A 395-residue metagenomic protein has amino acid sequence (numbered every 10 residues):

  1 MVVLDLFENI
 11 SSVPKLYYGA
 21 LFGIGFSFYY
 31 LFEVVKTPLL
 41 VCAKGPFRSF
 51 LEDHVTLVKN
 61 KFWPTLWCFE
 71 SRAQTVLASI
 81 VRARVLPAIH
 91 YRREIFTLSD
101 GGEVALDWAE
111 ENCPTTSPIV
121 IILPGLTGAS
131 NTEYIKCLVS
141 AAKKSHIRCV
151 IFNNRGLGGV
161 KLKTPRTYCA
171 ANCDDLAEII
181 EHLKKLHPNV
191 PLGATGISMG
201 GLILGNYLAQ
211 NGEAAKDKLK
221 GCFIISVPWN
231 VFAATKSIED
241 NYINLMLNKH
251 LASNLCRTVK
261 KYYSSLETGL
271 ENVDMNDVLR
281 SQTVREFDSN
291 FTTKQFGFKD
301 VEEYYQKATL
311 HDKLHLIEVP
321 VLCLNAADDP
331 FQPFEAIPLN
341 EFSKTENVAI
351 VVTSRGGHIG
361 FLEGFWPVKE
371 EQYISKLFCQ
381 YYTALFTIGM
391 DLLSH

Functional and structural regions predicted by a protein language model:
A20-L57, K185-F296: Alpha/beta-hydrolase-fold enzymes
W67-T115, V368: N-terminal cap/lid segment of alpha/beta-hydrolase-fold proteins
A109-K163, E178, H182-K185, I337: Short, surface-exposed "cap/lid" segments of acyl-processing enzymes
R166-H187, N206: Alpha/beta-hydrolase active-site loop
N290-K313: Active-site nucleophile elbow and catalytic-triad environment of alpha/beta-hydrolase enzymes
I317, C323-N325: Short beta-strand/loop motif that positions the catalytic acidic residue of the alpha/beta-hydrolase fold
P333-V348: Conserved loop-alpha-helix segment in the C-terminal half of the alpha/beta-hydrolase fold that carries the catalytic
S354-H395: Catalytic active-site module of serine/aspartate enzymes centered on a nucleophile-bearing elbow/loop
